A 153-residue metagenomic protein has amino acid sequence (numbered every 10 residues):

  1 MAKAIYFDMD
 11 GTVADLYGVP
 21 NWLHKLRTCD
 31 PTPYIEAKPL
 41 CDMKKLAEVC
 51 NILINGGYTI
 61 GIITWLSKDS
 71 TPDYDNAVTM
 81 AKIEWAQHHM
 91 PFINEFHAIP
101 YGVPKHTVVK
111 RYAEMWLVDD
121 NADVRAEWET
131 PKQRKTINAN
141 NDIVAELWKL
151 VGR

Functional and structural regions predicted by a protein language model:
M1-A2, G57, I93, Y112-E114: A general structural motif
A4-W85: Alpha-helical substrate-recognition element adjacent to the catalytic core
I52, W85-H89, E127, P131: Alpha-helical structural signal in soluble globular domains
T64-K68, N94-K105, N141: Acidic carboxylate-rich catalytic motifs and surrounding loops in phosphoryl-/glycosyl-chemistry enzymes
K82-A98: Structural recognition of alpha->loop->beta junctions
H97-W128: Conserved Lys-Pro-Asp/Glu-containing loop-to-beta segment of HAD-superfamily phosphomonoesterases, centered on
W116-R153: Acidic, Mg2+-coordinating phosphoryl-transfer loop and its flanking beta/alpha structural elements, shared across
